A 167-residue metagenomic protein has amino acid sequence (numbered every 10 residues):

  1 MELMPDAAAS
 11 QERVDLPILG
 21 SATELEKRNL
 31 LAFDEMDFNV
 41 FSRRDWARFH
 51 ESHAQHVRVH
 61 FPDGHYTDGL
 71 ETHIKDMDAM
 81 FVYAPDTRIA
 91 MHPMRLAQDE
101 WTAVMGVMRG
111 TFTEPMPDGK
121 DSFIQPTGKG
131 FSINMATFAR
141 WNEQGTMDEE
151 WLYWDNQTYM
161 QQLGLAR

Functional and structural regions predicted by a protein language model:
M1-R167: C-terminal and inter-domain tail/linker signature
